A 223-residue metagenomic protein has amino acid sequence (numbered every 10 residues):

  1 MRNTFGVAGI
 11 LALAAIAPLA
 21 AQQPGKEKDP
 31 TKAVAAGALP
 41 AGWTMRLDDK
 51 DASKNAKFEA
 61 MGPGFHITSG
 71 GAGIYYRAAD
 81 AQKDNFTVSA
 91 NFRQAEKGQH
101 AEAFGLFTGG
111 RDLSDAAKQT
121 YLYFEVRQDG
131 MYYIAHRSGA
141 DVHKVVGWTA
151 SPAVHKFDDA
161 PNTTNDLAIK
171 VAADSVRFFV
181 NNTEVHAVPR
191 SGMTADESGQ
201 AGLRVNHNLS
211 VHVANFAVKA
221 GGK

Functional and structural regions predicted by a protein language model:
A8-P18: Bacterial N-terminal signal peptides
Q23-A52: Extracellular carbohydrate-recognition regions
K54-I74: Short carbohydrate-recognition loop motifs
S69-D141: Secretory/extracellular carbohydrate-interaction modules and structurally similar beta-sandwich "look-alikes"
A90, A214-V218: Extracellular beta-strand elements of beta-rich domains used for carbohydrate recognition/degradation or cell-matrix
A90, D159-P189: Carbohydrate-binding surfaces in secreted/extracellular proteins
A140-D166: Short, aromatic/His-centered strand-loop micro-motif at the edge of beta-sheets
V188-N215: Flexible glycan-contacting loops in extracellular carbohydrate-active proteins
